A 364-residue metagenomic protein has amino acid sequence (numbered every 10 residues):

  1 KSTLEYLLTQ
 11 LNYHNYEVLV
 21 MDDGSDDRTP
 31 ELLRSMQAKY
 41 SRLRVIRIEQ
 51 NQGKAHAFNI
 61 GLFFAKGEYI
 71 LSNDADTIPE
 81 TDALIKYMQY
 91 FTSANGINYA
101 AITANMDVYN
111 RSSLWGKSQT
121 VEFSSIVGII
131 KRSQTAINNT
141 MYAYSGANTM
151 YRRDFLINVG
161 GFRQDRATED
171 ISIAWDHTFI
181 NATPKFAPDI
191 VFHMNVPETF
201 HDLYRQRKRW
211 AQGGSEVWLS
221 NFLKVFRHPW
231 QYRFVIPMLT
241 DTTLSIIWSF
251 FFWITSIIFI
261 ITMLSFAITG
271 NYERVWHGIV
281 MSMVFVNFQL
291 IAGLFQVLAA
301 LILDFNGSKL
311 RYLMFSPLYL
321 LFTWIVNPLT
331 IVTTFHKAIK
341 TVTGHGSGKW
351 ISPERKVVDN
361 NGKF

Functional and structural regions predicted by a protein language model:
K1, D27-S35, D82: Acidic helix N-cap motif at the loop->helix transition within catalytic regions of sugar-transfer enzymes
E5-N15: Short, acidic, metal-binding catalytic loop of nucleotide-sugar glycosyltransferases
D22-E31, Q50: A conserved acidic beta->alpha catalytic loop
P30-R34, K54-F63, A174-W175, A211 (+1 more regions): Short, conserved alpha-helix that lines the donor NDP-sugar binding/gating region of sugar-transfer enzymes
S41-R44, H56-A57, G67, T81-R166 (+3 more regions): Long helical/loop segments within the catalytic core of UDP-sugar-dependent glycosyltransferases, especially the large
I70: Short aromatic/hydrophobic "clamp" motif used to bind/position activated sugar donors
A174-H193: Catalytic donor-sugar/metal-binding loop of nucleotide-sugar-dependent glycosyltransferases
L223-M238, T262-F364: Juxtamembrane C-terminal module of membrane proteins
